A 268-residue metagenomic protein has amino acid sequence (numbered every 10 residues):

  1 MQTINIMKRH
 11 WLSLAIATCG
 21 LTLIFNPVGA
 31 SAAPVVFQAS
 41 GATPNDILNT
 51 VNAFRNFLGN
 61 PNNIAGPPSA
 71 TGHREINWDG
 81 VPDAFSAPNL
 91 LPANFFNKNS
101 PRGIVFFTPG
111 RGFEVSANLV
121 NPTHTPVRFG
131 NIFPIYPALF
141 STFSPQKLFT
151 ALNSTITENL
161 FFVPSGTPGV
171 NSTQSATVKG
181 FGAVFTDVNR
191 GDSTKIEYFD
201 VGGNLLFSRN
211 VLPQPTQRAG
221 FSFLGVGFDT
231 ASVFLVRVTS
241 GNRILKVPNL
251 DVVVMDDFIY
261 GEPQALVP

Functional and structural regions predicted by a protein language model:
M1, I6, T22, A183 (+1 more regions): Short linear motifs centered on Gly/Pro in flexible linkers and helix caps
T3-A15: Bacterial N-terminal signal peptides that target proteins for export
I6-R9, P27, I132, L148: N-terminal cationic leader/targeting segments used for protein routing and processing
A15-I16, F25: Classical Sec-dependent N-terminal signal peptides that target proteins to the secretory pathway
L21-A30: C-terminal segment of classical bacterial N-terminal signal peptides
A33-A265: Surface-exposed, well-ordered secondary-structure segments
P268: Residue-level detector of conserved catalytic or cofactor/ligand-binding positions in enzyme active sites
